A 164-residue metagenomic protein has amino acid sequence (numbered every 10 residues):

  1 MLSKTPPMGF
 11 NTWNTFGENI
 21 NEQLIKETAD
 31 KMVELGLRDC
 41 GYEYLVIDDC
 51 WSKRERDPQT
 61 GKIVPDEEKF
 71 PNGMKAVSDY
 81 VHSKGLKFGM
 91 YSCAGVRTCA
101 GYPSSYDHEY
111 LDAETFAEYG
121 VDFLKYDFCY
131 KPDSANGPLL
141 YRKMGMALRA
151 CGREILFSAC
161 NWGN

Functional and structural regions predicted by a protein language model:
M1-W13, N19: Mature N-terminal, pre-catalytic/accessory segment of carbohydrate-active enzymes
S3-K4, R38-G41, A150-R153: Short helix-terminating capping/connector loops at secondary-structure junctions
P7, G85, E154: Extracellular structured ligand-interaction cores
I20-N21, D39: Structural helix-adjacent loops and short alpha-helical linkers that scaffold large soluble proteins
Q23, P58, A135-L139: Generic recognition of short, well-ordered alpha-helical segments
T28-S134: Aromatic-lined carbohydrate-binding/catalytic grooves of carbohydrate-active enzymes
K75-H82, G137-N164: Active-site-proximal helices and loops of the catalytic beta/alpha 8
